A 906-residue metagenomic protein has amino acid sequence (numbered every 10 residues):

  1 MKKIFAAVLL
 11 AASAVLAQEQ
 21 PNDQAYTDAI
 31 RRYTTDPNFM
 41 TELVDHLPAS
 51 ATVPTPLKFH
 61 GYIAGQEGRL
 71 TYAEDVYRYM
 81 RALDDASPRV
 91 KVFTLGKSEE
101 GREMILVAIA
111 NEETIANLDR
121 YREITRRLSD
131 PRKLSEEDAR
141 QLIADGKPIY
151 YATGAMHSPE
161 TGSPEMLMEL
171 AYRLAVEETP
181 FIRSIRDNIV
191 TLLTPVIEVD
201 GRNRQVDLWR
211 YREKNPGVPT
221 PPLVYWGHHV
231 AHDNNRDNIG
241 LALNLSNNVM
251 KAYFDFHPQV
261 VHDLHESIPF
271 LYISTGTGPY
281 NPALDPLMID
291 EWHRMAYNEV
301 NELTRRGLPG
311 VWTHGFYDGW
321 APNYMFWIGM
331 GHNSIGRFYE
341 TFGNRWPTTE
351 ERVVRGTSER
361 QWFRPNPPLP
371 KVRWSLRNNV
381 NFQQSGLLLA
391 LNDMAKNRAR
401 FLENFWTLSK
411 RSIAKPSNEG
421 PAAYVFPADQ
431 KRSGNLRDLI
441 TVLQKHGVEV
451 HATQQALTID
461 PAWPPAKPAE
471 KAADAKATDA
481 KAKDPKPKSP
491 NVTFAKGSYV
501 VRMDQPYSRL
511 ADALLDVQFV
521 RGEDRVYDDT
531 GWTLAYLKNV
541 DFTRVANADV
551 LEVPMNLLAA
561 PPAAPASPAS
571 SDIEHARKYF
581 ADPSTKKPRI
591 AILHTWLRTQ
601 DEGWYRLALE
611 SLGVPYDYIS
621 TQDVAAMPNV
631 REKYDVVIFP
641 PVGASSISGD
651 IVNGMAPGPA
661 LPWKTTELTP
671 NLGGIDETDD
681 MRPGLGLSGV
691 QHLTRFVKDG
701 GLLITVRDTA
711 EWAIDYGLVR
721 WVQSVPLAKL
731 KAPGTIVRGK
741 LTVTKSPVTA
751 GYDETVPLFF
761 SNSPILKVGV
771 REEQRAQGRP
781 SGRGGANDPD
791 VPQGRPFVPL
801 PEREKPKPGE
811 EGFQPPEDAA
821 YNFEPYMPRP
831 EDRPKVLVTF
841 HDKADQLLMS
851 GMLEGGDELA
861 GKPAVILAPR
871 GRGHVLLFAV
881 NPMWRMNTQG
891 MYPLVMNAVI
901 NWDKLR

Functional and structural regions predicted by a protein language model:
M1-I4: Positively charged n-region of N-terminal signal peptides that target proteins for export
A6-A7, A480: Short amphipathic alpha-helical "recognition" segments used for binding
V8, L223-Y225, Y253, M330: Residue-level detector of transmembrane insertion/anchoring sites
L9-A17: Hydrophobic h-region of N-terminal signal peptides that target proteins for export in Gram-negative bacteria
Q18-V190, V230, R236-D237, A242-N248 (+4 more regions): Intrinsic-disorder/low-complexity accessory segments
T191-L243: Mobile, glycine- and charge-enriched loop segments and immediately flanking short secondary-structure elements within
V196-V199, W209, L264-L271, T709: Short, solvent-exposed turn/loop segments enriched in Gly/Ser/Thr/Pro and often Arg
